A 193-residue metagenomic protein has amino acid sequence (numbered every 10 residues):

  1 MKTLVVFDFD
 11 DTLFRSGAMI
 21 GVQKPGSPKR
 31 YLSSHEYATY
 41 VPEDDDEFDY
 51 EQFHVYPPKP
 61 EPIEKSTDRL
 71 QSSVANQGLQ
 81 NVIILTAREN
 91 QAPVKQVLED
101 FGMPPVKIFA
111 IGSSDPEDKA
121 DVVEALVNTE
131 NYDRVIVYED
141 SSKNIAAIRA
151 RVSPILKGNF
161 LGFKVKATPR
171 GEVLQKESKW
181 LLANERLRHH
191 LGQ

Functional and structural regions predicted by a protein language model:
T3-E117: Alpha-helical substrate-recognition element adjacent to the catalytic core
T67-Q71, V123, I145: Generic structural signal for well-ordered alpha-helices, preferentially at hydrophobic/aromatic core positions
G78, N128-D133: Glycine-rich phosphate-binding loop signature in dinucleotide/nucleotide-binding domains
Q96-P104, E124-E130, R149-G158: Short, surface-exposed basic-aromatic patches at helix termini and helix-loop junctions that form
D115-L126: Donor nucleotide-activated moiety binding/catalytic core segment of transferases that use nucleotide-activated donors
Y132-N184: Acidic, Mg2+-coordinating phosphoryl-transfer loop and its flanking beta/alpha structural elements, shared across
L187-Q193: Non-Sec secretion/translocation targeting segments of pathogen effectors
